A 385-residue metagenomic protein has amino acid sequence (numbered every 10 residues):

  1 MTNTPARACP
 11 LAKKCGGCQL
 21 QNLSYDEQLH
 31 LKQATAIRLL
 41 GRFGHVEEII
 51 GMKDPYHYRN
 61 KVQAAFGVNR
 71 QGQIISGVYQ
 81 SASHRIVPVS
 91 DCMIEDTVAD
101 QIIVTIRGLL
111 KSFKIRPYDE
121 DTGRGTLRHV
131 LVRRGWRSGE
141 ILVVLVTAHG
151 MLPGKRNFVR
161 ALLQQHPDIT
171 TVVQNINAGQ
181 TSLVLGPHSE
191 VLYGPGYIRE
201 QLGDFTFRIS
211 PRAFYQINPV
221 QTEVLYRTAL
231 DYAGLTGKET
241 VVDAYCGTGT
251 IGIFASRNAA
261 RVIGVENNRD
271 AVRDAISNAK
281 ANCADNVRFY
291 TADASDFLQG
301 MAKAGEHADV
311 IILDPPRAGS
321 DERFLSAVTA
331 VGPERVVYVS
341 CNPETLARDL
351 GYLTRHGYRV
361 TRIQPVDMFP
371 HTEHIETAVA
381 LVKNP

Functional and structural regions predicted by a protein language model:
N3-P5, Q19-D119, V132, W136-R137 (+1 more regions): Extended interfacial segments that mediate partner engagement and assembly in macromolecular machines
C9, C15-C18: Short cysteine clusters
N60, G139-I141, K238-E239: Nucleotide donor/acceptor-binding cores
G77-Q80, V144-V146, A275: Short, acidic/hydrophobic/Gly-rich beta-strand patch recurrent on exposed beta strands that often constitutes part
H84-R85, S138, T147, N268: Polybasic, low-complexity RNA-engagement segments
P117-R124, V241: Short helix/loop segment immediately N-terminal to the Walker
V132, G139-A148, T206-S210, V310: Short, aliphatic-rich beta-strand segments
G154-P385: Rossmann-like S-adenosyl-L-methionine
